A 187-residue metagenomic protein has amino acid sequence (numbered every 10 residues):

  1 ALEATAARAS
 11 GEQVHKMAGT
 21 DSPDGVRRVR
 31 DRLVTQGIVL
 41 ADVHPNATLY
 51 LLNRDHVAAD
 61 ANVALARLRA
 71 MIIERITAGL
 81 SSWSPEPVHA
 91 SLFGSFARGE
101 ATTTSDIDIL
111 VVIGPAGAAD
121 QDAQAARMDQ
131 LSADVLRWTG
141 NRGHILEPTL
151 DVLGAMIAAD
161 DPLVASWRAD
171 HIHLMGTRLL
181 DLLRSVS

Functional and structural regions predicted by a protein language model:
A1-H89, R98-T104, I113-S187: Catalytic core of pol beta-like nucleotidyltransferases
F93-S95: Glycine-rich beta-strand-to-loop/alpha-helix junction loops that act as flexible
D108-L110: Short, well-ordered beta-strand segments
